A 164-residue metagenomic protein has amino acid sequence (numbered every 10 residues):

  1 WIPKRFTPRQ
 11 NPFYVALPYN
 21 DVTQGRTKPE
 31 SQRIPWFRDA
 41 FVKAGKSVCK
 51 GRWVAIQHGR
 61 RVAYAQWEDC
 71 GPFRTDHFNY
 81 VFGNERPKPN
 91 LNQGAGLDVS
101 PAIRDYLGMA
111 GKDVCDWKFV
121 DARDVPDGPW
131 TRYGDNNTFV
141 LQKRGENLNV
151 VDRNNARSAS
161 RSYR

Functional and structural regions predicted by a protein language model:
W1-R164: Secreted/periplasmic proteins
